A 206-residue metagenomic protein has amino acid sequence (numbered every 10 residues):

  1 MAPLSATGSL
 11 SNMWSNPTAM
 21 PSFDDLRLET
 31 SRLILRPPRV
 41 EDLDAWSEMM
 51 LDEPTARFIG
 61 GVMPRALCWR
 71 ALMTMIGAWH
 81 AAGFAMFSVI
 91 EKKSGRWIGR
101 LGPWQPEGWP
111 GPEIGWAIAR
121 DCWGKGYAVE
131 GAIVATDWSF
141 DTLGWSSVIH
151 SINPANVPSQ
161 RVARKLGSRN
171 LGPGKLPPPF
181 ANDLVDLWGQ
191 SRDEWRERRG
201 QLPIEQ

Functional and structural regions predicted by a protein language model:
A2-F58, M73, M86-Q206: Acyl-donor (CoA/ACP) binding surface of acyl/acetyltransferases
P64-G83: Active-site rim helix/loop that mediates acceptor-substrate recognition in acyltransferases
